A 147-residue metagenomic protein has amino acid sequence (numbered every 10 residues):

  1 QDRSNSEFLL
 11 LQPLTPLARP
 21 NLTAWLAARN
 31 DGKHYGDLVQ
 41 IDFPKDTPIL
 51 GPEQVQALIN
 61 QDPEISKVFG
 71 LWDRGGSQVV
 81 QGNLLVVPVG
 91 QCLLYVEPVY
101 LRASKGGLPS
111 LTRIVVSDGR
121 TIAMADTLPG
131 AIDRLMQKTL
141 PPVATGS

Functional and structural regions predicted by a protein language model:
Q1-S147: Accessory, solvent-exposed terminal regions and/or long lumenal/extracellular loops of proteins
